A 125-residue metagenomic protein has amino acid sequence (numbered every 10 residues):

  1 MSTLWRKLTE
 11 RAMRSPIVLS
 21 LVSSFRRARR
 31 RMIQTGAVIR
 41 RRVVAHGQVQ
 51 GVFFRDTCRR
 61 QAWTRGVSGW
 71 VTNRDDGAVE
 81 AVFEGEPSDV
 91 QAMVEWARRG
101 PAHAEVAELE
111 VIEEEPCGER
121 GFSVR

Functional and structural regions predicted by a protein language model:
W5-R125: Intrinsically disordered, low-complexity, mixed-charge
